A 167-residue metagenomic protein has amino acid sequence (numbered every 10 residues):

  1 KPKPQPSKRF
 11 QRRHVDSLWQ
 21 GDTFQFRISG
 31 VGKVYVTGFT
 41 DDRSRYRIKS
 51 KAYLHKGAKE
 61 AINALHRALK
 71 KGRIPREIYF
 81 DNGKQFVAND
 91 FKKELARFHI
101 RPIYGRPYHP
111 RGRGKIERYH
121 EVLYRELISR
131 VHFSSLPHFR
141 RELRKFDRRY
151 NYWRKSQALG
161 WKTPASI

Functional and structural regions predicted by a protein language model:
K1-L18, T23, H109, T163-I167: Basic, flexible linker segments flanking DNA-binding modules in nucleic acid-interacting mobile-element proteins
L18, T37, E77: Hydrophobic "anchor" residues on beta-strands that sit immediately upstream of conserved functional sites
T23-Q25, K84: Short, flexible loop/turn elements at secondary-structure junctions
S29-Y35, Y46: Short, flexible loop/turn motifs enriched in small residues
G32, S50-I74: Active-site beta-loop-alpha junctions of metal-dependent nucleic acid enzymes, especially the RNase H-like/DDE
D41-D42: Short, acidic, Ser/Thr-enriched surface-loop or helix-capping motifs
G72-A88, R106-Y108, W161-P164: Acidic/histidine-rich, metal-coordinating catalytic segments
K92-I167: Charged alpha-helix within mobile-element recombinases
